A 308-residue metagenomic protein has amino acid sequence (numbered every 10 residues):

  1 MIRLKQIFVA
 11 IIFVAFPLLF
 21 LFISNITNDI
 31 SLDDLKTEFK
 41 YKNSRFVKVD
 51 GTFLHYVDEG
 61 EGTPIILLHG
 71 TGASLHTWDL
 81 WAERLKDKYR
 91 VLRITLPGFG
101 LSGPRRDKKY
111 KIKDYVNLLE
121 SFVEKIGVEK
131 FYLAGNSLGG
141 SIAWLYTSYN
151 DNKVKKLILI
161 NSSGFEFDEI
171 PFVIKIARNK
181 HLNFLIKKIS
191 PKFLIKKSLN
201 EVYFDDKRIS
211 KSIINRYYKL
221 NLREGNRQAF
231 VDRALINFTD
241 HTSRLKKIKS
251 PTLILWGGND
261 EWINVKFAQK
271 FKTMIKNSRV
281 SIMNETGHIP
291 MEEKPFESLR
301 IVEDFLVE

Functional and structural regions predicted by a protein language model:
M1-T63, K88-Y89, E129, V307-E308: Alpha/beta-hydrolase fold catalytic core
T27, V173-I174, K188-K247: Conserved alpha/beta-hydrolase catalytic His-Asp/Glu region
D50, V57, L96-A134, R300: Active-site loop/oxyanion-hole signature of alpha/beta-hydrolase fold enzymes
V57-L101: Conserved HGGG/HGGXW glycine-rich cap/lid loop of the alpha/beta-hydrolase fold
S148, L157-F184: Flexible "cap/lid" loop of the alpha/beta hydrolase fold
I248, I254-W256: Short beta-strand/loop motif that positions the catalytic acidic residue of the alpha/beta-hydrolase fold
N259-I263: Acidic catalytic loop of the alpha/beta-hydrolase fold
S278-R279, M283-E308: Catalytic active-site module of serine/aspartate enzymes centered on a nucleophile-bearing elbow/loop
